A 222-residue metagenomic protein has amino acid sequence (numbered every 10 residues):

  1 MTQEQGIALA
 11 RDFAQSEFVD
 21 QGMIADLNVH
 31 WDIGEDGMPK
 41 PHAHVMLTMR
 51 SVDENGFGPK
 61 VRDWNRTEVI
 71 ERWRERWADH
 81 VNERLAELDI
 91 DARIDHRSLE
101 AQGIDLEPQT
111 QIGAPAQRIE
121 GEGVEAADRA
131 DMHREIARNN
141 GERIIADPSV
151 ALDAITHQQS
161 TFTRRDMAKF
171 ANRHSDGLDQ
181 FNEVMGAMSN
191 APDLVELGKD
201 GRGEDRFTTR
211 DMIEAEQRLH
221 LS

Functional and structural regions predicted by a protein language model:
M1-V29, W73-H80, M167: A short, contiguous, amphipathic alpha-helix enriched in charged residues
V29-P41, M46-L221: Single-stranded nucleic-acid nicking/binding segments centered on His-rich, glycine/basic loops
